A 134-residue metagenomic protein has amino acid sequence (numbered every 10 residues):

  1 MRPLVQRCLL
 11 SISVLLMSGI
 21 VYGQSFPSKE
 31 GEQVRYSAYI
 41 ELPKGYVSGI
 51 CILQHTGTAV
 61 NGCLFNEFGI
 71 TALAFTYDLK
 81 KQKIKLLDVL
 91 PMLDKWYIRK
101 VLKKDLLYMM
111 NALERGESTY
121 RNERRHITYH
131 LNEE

Functional and structural regions predicted by a protein language model:
M1-R7: Positively charged n-region of N-terminal signal peptides that target proteins for export
L9-S18: Bacterial N-terminal signal peptides
Y22-Q24, S37-Y39, I52, I70 (+1 more regions): Mature, soluble, non-transmembrane domains
P27-L42: A short, Trp-centered hydrophobic/proline-enriched beta-strand micro-motif
G31-V34, G57-T58, E114-R115: A short, compositionally biased
Y46, T58, L87-L90: N-terminal intrinsically disordered, cationic/polar leader segments that include organellar targeting peptides
S48-K80: N-terminal, post-signal-peptide region of Sec/Tat-exported proteins
